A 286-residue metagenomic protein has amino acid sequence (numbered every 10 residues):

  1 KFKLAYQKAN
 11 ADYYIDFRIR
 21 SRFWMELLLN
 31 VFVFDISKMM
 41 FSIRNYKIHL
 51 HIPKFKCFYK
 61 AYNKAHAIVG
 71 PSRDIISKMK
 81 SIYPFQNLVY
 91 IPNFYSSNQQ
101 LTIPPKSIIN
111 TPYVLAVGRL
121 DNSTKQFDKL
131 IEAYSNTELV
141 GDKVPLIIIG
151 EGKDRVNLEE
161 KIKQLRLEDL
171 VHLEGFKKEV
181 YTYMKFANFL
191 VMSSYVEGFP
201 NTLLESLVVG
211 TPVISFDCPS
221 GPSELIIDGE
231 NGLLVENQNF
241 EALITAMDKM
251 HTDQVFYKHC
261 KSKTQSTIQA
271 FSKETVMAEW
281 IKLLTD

Functional and structural regions predicted by a protein language model:
D16-F23, I43: Short His-centered aromatic/hydrophobic patch
K64-L101: Donor nucleotide-sugar binding/catalytic pocket of nucleotide-sugar-dependent glycosyltransferases
S107-K125, I131-Y134, K261: Conserved donor-binding/catalytic core segment of Leloir-type glycosyltransferases
E159-G175: Nucleotide-activated donor-binding/catalytic signature segment of Leloir-type glycosyltransferases, i.e., the conserved
L170, A242, K249, F256-A270 (+1 more regions): A short, well-ordered alpha-helix in the C-terminal region of glycosyltransferases
F176, Y195: Aromatic "clamp/platform" in nucleotide-sugar-dependent glycosyltransferases that forms part of the donor/acceptor
P212-F216: Short hydrophobic beta-strand element within catalytic cores of glycosyltransferases and related nucleotide-activated
D217, I227-G229, L233-F240, M247-Q254: Conserved acidic donor-binding segment of nucleotide-sugar-dependent glycosyltransferases
